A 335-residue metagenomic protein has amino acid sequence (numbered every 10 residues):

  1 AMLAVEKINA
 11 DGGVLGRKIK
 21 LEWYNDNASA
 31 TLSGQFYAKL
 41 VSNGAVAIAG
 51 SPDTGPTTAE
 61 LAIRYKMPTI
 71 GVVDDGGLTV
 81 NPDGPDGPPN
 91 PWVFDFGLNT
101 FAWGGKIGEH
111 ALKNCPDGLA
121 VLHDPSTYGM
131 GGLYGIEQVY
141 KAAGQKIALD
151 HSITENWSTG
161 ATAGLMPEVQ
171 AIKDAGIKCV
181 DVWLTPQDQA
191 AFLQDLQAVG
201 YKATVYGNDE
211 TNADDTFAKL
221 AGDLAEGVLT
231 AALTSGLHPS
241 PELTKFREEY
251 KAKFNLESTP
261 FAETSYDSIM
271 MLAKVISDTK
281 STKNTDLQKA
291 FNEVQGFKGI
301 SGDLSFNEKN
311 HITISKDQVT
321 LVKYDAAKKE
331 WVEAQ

Functional and structural regions predicted by a protein language model:
M2-L21, K141-K146: Signal peptide-proximal N-terminal region of secreted/periplasmic/extracellular or secretory-lumen proteins
G12-D83, F96, I153-L165, A190: Beta-alpha junction/loop-to-helix N-cap segments that form part of ligand/metal-binding clefts
G16-L21, G50, V121-D124, W183 (+2 more regions): Surface-exposed patches in mature extracellular/periplasmic domains of secreted proteins
Y24-N27, G50-D53, V72-D75, G97-N99 (+6 more regions): Active-site-proximal beta-strand/loop segments in catalytic clefts of secreted hydrolases
T31-Q35, N90-G200, G236-K245: Extracellular/periplasmic Venus flytrap/periplasmic-binding protein
L40-P52, I70-V72, A120-H123, G176-P186 (+3 more regions): Periplasmic-binding protein-like
L196-Y266, W331-A334: Extracellular/periplasmic periplasmic-binding protein-like sensory domains
K253-A262, A273-E330: Segments of small-molecule ligand-sensing domains
